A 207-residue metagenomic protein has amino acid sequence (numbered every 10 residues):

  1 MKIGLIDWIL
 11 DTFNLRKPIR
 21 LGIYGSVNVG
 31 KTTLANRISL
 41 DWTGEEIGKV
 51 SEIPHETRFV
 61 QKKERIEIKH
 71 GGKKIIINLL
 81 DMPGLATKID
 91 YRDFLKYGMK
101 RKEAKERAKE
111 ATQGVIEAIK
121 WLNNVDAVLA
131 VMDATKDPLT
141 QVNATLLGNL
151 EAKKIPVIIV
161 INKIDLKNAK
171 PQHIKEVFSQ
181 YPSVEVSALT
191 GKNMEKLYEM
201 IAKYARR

Functional and structural regions predicted by a protein language model:
M1-Y97: Conserved G1/Walker A P-loop phosphate-binding module
R20, K163-R207: Canonical P-loop GTPase G-domain recognition
V29, E45, R58, Q113 (+2 more regions): Charged, alpha-helix-enriched surfaces in structured cytosolic catalytic cores of large nucleotide-utilizing machines
R37-I38, R92-L95, N143-L147, Q172-E176 (+1 more regions): Short, glycine/charged-enriched secondary-structure capping and boundary segments
E56, G84-A86, T135-D137, K163-K167 (+1 more regions): Conserved nucleotide-binding/hydrolysis micro-motifs of P-loop NTPases
A86-E110, T135-K136: Flexible beta-alpha connector loops of hexameric P-loop NTPases
E106-Y181: Conserved C-terminal guanine-recognition region of P-loop GTPase G domains, centered on the G4
